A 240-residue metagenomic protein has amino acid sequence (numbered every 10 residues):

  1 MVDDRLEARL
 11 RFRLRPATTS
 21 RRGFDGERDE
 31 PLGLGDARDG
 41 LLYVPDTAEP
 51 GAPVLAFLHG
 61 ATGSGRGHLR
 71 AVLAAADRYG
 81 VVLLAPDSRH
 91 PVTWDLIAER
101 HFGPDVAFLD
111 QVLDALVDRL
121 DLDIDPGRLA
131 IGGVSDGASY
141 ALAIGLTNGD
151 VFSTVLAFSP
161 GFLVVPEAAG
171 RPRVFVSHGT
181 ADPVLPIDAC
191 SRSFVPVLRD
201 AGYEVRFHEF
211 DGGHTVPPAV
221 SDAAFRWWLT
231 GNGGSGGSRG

Functional and structural regions predicted by a protein language model:
M1-V54, G132-D136, I144, R192-P196 (+4 more regions): A domain-start/cap signature at the N-terminus of enzymes
T19-E27, G33-V44, G51-I124: Serine-hydrolase catalytic machinery in alpha/beta-hydrolase-like enzymes
P53, P172-R173: Alpha/beta-hydrolase fold active-site loops
D87-S88, E209-D211: Residue-level recognition of beta-strand->loop/alpha-helix junctions
G127-R171: Primarily recognizes the serine-hydrolase "nucleophile elbow" in alpha/beta-hydrolase and SGNH/GDSL folds
V176-H178, D182: Short beta-strand/loop motif that positions the catalytic acidic residue of the alpha/beta-hydrolase fold
P183-C190: Conserved alpha/beta-hydrolase "acid-adjacent" motif
